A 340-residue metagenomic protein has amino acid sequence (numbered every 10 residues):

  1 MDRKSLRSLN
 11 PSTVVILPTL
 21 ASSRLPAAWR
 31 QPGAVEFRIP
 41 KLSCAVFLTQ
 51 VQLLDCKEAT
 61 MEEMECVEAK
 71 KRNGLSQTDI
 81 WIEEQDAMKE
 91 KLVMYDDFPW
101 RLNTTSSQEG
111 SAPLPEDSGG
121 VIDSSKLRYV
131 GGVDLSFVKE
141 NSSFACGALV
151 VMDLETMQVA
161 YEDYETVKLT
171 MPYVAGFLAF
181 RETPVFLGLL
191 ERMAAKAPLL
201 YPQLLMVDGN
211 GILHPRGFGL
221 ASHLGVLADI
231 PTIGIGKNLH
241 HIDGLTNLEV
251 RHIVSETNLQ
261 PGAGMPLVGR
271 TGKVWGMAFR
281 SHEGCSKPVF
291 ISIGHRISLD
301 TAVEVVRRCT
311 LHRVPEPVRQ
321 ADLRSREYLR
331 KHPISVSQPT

Functional and structural regions predicted by a protein language model:
T60-K126: N-terminal accessory regions of nucleic-acid-interacting proteins
V67-N73, Q77, M88, P99-L102 (+1 more regions): C-terminal binding/interaction regions
R128-V138: Two-metal-ion RNase H-like nuclease active-site motif
K139-A197: A glycine-rich, hydrophobic loop/mini-helix early in the fold
P184-L224, A228-I230, N238, D243: Catalytic-site beta-strand/loop segments enriched in glycine and acidic/polar residues
